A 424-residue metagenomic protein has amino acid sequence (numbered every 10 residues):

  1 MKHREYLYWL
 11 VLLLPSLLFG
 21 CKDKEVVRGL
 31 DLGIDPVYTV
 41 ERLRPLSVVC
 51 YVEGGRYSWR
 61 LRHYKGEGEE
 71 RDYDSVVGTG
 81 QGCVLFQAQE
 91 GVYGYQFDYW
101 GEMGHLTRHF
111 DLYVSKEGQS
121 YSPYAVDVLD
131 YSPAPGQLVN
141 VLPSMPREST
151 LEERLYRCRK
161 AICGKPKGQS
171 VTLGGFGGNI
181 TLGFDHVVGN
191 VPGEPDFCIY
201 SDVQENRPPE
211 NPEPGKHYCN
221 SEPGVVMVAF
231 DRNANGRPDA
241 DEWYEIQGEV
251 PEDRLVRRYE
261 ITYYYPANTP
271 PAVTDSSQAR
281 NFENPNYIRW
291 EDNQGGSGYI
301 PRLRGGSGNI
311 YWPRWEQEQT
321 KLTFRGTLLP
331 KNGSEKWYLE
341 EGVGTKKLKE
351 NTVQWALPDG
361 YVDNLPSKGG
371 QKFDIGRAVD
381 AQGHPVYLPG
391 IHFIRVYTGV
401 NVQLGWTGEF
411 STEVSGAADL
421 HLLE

Functional and structural regions predicted by a protein language model:
M1-R4, V11, P15-V40, M103 (+1 more regions): Bacterial Sec-dependent N-terminal signal peptides
L43-V52: A short beta-strand segment in extracellular, disulfide-stabilized domains
E53-R60: Solvent-exposed loop segments of extracellular immunoglobulin-like
R60-F86: Surface-exposed, flexible coil segments in extracellular/virion-facing regions
F86-V92, Y387-L388: Surface-exposed, short loops/turns at beta-strand junctions within beta-sandwich domains
Y113-E222, E242, Q247-E424: A domain-level signal for the mature, folded cores of soluble proteins
